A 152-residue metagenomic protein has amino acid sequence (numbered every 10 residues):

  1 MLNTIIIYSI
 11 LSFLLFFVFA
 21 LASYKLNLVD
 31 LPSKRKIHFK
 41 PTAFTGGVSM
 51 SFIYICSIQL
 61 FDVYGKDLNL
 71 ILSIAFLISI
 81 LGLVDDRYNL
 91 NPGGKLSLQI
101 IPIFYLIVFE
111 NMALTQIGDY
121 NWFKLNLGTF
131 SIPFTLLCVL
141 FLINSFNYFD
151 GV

Functional and structural regions predicted by a protein language model:
M1-V152: "…together with the soluble PPM/PP2C metallo-phosphatase catalytic core" -> "…together with the soluble PPM/PP2C
